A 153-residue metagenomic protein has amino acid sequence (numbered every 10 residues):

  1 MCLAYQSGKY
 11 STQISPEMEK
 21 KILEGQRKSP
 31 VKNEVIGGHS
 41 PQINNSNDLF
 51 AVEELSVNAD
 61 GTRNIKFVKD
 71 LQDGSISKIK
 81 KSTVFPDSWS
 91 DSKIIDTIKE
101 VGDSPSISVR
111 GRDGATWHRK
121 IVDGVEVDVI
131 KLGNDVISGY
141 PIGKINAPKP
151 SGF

Functional and structural regions predicted by a protein language model:
M1-D73, I79-K80, P141-F153: Low-complexity, glycine/serine/proline-rich disordered segments that function as export/translocation leaders
N44-E53, V101-I107, D123-V127: Short small/polar-residue motifs
S56-R110: Long, charged/polar, surface-exposed segments that mediate recognition or autoinhibition
P105-F153: Active-site or metal-binding loop neighborhoods of secreted/extracellular toxin and effector enzymes
